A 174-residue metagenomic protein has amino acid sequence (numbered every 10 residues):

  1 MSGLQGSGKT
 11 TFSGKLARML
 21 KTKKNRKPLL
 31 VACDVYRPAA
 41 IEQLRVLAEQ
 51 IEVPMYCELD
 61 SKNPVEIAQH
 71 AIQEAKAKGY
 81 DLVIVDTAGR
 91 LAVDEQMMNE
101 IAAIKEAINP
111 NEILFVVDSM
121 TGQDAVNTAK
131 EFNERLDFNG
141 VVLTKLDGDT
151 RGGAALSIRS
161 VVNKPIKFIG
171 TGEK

Functional and structural regions predicted by a protein language model:
M1-K174: P-loop/Walker A NTP-binding module and the surrounding RecA-like catalytic core of P-loop NTPases
